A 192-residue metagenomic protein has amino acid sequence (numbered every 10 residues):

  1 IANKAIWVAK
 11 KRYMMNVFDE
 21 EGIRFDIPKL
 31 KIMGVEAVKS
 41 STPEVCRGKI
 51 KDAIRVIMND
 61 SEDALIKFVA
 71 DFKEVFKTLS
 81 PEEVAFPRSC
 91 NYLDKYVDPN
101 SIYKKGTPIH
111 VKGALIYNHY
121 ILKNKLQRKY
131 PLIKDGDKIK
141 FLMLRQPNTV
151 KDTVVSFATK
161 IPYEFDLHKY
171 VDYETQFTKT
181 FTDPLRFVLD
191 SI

Functional and structural regions predicted by a protein language model:
A2-I192: DNA-dependent DNA polymerase catalytic subunits
